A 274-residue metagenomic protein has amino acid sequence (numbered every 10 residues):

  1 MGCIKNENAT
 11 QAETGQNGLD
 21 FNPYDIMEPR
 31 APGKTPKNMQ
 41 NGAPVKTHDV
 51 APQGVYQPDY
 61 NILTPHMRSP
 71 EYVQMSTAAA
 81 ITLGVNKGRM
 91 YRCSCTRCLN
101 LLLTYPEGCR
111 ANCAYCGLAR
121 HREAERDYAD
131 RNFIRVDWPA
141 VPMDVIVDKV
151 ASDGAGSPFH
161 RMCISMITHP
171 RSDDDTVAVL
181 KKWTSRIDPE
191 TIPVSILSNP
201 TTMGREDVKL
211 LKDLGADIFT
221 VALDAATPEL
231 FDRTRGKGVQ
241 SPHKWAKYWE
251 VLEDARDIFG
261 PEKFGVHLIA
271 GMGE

Functional and structural regions predicted by a protein language model:
C3-E7, G18-F21, E28, G33-N112 (+3 more regions): N-terminal [4Fe-4S]-dependent radical SAM core
H121-V145, S152-D175, E190-D207, L211-W249 (+1 more regions): Core AdoMet radical
T176-S185, T220, G273-E274: Short, electropositive alpha-helical surface patch
L180-P189, K212, L252-G260: Surface-exposed amphipathic alpha-helices with a cationic face
T227-P228, G271-G273: Short, catalytically relevant binding-site loops at active-site mouths
G265-G271: Short, conserved beta-strand edge motifs with alternating hydrophobic and charged residues
